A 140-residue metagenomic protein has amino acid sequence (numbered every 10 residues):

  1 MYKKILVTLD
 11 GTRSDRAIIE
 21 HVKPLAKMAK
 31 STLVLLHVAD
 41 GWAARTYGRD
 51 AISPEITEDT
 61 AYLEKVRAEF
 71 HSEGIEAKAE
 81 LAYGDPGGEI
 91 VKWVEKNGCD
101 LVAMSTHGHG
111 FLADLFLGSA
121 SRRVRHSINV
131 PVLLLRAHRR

Functional and structural regions predicted by a protein language model:
M1-G48, K78, S127: Small/aliphatic-rich secondary-structure junction motif
V7, L33-L35, Y62, F70 (+2 more regions): Short, structured motif recognition centered on aromatic/hydrophobic residues
H21, P54-V66, E89: Short, solvent-exposed amphipathic alpha-helices that sit in or adjacent to ligand/effector-binding or catalytic
P24, W93-R140: Gly/Ser-rich helix-loop-strand patches that form or flank binding pockets for ribonucleotide-derived cofactors
S31-T32, I75, C99, V130: Short glycine/serine/threonine/alanine-rich loop segments
L36-A61, E73: Acidic, proline/glycine-rich short linear motifs
A68-V102, R139-R140: Structural beta-alpha unit
